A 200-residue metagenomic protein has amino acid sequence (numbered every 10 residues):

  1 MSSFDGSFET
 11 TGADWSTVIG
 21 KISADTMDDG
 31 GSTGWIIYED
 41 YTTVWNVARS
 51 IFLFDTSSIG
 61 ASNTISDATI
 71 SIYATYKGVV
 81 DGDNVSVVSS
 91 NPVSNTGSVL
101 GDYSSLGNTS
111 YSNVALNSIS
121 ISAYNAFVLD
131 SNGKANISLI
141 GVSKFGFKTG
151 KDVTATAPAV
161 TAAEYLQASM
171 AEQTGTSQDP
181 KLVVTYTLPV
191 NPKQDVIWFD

Functional and structural regions predicted by a protein language model:
M1-T56, P92-T96, S104-N108, S112 (+2 more regions): Flexible, small-residue-rich N-terminal segments that precede or flank a structured functional core
F8, G12-A13, T75-S143: Beta-strand-rich interaction/scaffold domains
N46-R49, I59-I70: Extended extracellular/luminal ectodomain segments enriched in beta-structured repeat modules
F54, T64-Y76, L182: A short beta-strand element within beta-rich, extracytoplasmic domains of secreted/secretory-pathway proteins
T56, I72-T75, S90, K148-K151: Active-site-proximal beta-strand/loop segments in catalytic clefts of secreted hydrolases
S57-T64, G133-L139: Surface-exposed acidic, glycine-flexible loop patches that form ligand/cofactor-binding and adhesion interfaces
I137-V160: Extracellular beta-strand ligand-recognition surfaces/modules
